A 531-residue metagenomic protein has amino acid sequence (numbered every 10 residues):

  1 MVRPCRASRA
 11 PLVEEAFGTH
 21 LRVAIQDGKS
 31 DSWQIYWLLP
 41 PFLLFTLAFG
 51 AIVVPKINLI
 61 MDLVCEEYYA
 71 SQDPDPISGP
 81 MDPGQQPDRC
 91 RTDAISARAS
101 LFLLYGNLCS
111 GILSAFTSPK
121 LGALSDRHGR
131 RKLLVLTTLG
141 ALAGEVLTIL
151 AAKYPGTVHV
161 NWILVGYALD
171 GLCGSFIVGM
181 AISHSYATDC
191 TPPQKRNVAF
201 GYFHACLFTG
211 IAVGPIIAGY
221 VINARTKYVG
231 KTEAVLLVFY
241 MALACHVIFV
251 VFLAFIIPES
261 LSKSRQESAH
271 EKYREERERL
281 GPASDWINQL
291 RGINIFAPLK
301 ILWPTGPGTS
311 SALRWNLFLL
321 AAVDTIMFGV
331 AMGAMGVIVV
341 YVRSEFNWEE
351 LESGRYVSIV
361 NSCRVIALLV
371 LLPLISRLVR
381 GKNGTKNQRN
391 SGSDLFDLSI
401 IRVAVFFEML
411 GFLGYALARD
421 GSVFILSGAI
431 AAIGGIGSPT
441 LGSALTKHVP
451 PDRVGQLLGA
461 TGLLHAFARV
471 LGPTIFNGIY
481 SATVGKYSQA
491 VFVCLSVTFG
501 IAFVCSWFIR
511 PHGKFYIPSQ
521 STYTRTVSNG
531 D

Functional and structural regions predicted by a protein language model:
C5, A10-S32, S260-I326, S344-E345 (+2 more regions): Juxtamembrane intracellular "pre-TM" segments in multi-pass secondary transporters
G50-S118, L147-G166, N347-E350, R355-R364 (+1 more regions): First extracellular/luminal loop
L134-H159, R402-R419: C-terminal ends and interior cores of transmembrane alpha-helices in multi-pass membrane transporters/permeases
G166-T209: Cytoplasmic helix-loop-helix junction between adjacent transmembrane helices in 12-TM secondary transporters
K195-T226, G230-K231, C245-H246, R364-A367 (+1 more regions): Glycine-rich segments within core transmembrane alpha-helices of 12-TM secondary carriers
N223-A244, S393-S399, T474-F499: A membrane-interface helix-boundary motif in multi-pass transporters
C245-P258, Y415, V493-D531: Multi-pass alpha-helical transporter architecture, strongest for 12-TM Major Facilitator/SLC carriers used
S391-T440: C-terminal transmembrane helical hairpin of 12-TM major facilitator-type secondary transporters
